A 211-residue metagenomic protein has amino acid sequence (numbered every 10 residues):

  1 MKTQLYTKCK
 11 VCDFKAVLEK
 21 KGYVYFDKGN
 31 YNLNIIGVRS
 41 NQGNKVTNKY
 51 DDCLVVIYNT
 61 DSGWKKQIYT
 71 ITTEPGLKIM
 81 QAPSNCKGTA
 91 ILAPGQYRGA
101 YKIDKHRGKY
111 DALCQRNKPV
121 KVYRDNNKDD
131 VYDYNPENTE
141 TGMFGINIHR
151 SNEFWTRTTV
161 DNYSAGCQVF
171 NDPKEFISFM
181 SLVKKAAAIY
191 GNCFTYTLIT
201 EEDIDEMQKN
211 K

Functional and structural regions predicted by a protein language model:
M1-D161, E175-K184, Y190-F194, E201-D203 (+1 more regions): Cell wall/extracellular polymer interaction/catalysis modules
K209-K211: Short, surface-exposed amphipathic charged segments that create phosphate/polyanion-binding patches used for binding
